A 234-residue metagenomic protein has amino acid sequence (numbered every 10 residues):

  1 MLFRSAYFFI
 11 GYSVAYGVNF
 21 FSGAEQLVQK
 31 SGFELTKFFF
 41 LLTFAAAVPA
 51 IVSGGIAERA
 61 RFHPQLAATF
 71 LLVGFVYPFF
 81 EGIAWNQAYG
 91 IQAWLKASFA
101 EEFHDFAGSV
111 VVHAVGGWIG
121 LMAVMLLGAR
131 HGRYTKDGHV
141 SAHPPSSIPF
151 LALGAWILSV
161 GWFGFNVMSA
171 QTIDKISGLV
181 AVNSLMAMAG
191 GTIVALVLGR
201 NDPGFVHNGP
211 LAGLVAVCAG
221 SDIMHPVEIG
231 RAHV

Functional and structural regions predicted by a protein language model:
M1-H233: Hydrophobic alpha-helical transmembrane bundles of multi-pass membrane proteins
